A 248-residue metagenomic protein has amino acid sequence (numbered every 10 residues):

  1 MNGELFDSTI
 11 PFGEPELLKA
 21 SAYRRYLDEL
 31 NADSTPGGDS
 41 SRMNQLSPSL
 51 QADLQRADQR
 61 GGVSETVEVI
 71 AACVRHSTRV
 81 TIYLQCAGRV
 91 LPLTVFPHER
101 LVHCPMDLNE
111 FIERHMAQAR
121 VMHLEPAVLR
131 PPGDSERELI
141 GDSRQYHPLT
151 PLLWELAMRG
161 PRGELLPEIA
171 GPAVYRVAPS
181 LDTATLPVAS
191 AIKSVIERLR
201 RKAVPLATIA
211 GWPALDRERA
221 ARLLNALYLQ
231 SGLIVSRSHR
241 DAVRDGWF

Functional and structural regions predicted by a protein language model:
M1-F248: Acidic, Ser/Thr/Pro-enriched low-complexity segments and adjacent helix/loop capping patches that create flexible
